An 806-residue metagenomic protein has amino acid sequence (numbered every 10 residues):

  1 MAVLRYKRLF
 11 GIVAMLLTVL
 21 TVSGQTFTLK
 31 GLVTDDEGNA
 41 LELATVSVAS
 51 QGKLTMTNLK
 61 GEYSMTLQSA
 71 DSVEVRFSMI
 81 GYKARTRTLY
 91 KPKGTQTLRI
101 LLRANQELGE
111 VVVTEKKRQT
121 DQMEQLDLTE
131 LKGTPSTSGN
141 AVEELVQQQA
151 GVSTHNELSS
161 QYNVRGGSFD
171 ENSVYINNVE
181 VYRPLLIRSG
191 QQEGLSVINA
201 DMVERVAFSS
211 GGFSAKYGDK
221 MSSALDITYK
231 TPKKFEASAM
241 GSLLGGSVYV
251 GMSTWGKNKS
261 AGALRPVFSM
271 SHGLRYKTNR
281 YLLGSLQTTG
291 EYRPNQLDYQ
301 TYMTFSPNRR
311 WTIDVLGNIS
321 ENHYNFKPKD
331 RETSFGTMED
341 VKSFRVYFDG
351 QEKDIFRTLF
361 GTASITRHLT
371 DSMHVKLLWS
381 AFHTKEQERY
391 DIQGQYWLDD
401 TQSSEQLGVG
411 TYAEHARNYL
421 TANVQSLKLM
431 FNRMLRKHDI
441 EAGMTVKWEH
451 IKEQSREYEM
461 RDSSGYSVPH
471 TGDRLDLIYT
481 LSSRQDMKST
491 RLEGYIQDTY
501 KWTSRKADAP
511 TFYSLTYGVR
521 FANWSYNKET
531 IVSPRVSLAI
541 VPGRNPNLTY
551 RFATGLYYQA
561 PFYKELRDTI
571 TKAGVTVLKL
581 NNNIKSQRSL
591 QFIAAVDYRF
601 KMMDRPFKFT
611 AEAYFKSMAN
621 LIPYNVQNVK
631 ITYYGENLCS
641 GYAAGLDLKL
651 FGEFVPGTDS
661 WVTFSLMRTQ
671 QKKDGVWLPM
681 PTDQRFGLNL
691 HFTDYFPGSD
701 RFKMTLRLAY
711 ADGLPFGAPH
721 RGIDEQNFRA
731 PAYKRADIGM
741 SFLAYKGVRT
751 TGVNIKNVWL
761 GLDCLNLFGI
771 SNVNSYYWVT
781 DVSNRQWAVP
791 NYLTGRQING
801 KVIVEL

Functional and structural regions predicted by a protein language model:
T34-E37, A44-A49, R76-K83, P92-P135 (+3 more regions): Short, acidic, small-residue-rich periplasmic hinge/interaction motif at the N-terminus of Gram-negative outer-membrane
K83, Y90, Q96, R118-F213 (+2 more regions): Periplasmic N-terminal accessory/gating domains of Gram-negative outer-membrane beta-barrel systems
S238, L244-T278, T288-P328, K353-A381: Transmembrane beta-barrel wall of Gram-negative outer-membrane proteins
S306-N322, Q351-N527, T610-A613, W661: Face-selective signature of the C-terminal outer-membrane beta-barrel domain
K376-S380, N583-N637, Y642, L760-D763 (+1 more regions): Membrane-embedded beta-barrel scaffold of Gram-negative outer-membrane proteins
A422-V424, S482-K616, S665: Structural signature of Gram-negative outer-membrane beta-barrels, strongest in the C-terminal barrel of TonB-dependent
K501-S504, Y614-S617, Y634-G717, I803: Gram-negative outer-membrane beta-barrel transporters
G657-S660, A709-P719, F742-L806: C-terminal beta-signal and adjacent terminal beta-strands/loops of Gram-negative outer-membrane beta-barrel proteins
